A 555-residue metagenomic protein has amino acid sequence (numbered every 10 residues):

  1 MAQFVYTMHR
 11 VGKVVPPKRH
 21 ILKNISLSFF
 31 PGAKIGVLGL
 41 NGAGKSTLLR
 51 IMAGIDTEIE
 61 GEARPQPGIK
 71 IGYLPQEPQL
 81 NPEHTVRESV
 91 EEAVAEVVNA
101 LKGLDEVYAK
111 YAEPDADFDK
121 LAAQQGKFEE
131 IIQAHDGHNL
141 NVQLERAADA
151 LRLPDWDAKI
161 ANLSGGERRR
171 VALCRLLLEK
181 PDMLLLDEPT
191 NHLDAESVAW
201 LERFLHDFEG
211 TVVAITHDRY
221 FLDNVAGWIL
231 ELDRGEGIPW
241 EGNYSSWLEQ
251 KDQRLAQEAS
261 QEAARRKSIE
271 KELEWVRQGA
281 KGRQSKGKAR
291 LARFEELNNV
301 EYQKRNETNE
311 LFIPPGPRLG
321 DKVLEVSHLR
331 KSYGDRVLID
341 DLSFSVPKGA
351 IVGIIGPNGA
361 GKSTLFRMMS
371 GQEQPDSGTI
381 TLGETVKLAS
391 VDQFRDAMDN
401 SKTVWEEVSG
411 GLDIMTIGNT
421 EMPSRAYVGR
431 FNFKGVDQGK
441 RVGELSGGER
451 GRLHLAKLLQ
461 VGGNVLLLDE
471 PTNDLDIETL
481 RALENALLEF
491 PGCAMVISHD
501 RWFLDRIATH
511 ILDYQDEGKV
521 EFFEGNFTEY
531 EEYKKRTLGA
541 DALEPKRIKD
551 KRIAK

Functional and structural regions predicted by a protein language model:
M1-A263, E307, I313-K555: ABC ATP-binding cassette signature C-motif
Q250-R293, L297-K304: Intracellular alpha-helical coupling/juxtamembrane segments of multi-pass membrane proteins
